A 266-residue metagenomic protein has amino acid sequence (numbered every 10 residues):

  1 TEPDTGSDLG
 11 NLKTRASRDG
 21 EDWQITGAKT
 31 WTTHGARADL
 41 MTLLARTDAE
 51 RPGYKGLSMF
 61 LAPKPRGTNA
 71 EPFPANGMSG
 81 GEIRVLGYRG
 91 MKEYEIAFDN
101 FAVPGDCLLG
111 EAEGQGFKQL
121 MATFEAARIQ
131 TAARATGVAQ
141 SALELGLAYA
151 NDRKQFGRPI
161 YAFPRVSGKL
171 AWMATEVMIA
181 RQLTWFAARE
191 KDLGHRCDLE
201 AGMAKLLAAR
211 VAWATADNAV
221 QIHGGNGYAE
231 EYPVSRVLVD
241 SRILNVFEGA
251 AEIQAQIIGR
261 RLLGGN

Functional and structural regions predicted by a protein language model:
T1-R18: A gly/ser-rich beta-alpha-beta helix-loop segment of oxidoreductase catalytic cores
P3-S7, W31-H34, A49-R51, R84-K92: Short Gly/Pro-enriched turn/cap motifs at secondary-structure boundaries
S7, A70-P72, C107-E113: Cytochrome P450 core scaffold surrounding the K-helix E-X-X-R motif and the conserved "meander" helix-loop region
N11-R15, D22, L40-L44, M59-L61 (+2 more regions): Conserved hydrophobic/aromatic beta-strand scaffold that supports enzyme active sites
R18-W23, E95-F101, E111, Q115 (+1 more regions): Alpha-helical interface subdomain recognition
D19-E21, R46-E50, K64-G67, D99-C107 (+1 more regions): Short loop segments at secondary-structure junctions
T26-G77: A short core secondary-structure module
T68-N100: Flexible, small-/acidic-enriched active-site or ligand-binding loops
